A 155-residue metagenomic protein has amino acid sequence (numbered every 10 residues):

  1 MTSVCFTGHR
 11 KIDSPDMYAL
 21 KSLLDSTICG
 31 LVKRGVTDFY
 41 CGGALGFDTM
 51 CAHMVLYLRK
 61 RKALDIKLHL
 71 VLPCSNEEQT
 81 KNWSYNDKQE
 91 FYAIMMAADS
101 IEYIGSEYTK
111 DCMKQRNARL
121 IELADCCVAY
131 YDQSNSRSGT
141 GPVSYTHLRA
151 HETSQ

Functional and structural regions predicted by a protein language model:
M1-Y92, K114: Glycine-rich beta-alpha loop segments
D111-M113, L120: Structural beta-alpha unit
Q115, P142: C-terminal binding/interaction regions
A124: An anion/phosphate-binding loop that grips the pyrophosphate of nucleotide cofactors and donors
D132-G139: Glycine-rich, Arg-bearing micro-motifs that act as flexible, cationic patches
T146-T153: Conserved small/polar residues in nucleotide/adenosyl-binding loops
